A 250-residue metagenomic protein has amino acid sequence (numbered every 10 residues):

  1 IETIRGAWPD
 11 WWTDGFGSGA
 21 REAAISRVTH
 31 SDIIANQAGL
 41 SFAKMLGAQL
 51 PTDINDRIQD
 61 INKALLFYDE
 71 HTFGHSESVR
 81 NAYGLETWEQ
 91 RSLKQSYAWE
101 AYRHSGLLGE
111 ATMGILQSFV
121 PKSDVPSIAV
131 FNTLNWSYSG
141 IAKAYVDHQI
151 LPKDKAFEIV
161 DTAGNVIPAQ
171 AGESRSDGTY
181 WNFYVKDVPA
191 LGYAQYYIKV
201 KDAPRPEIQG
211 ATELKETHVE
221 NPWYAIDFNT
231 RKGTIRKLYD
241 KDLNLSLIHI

Functional and structural regions predicted by a protein language model:
I1-V130, G140, A156-A194, I226 (+1 more regions): Catalytic-domain carbohydrate-binding cleft regions of carbohydrate-active enzymes
S118, D147, Q209: Short, flexible, glycine/charge-rich loop motifs used to bind or transfer phosphoryl groups or to couple energy/partner
T133, S137, K199-I248: Beta-strand-rich N-terminal accessory domains
L134-P152: Surface-exposed beta-strand/loop patches in extracellular or lumenal glycoproteins
Y145, Y197-K199: Residue-level recognition of well-ordered beta-strand positions that form the cores of beta-sheet-rich folds across
P152, G178, Q209-T212: Short solvent-exposed loop/turn micro-motifs enriched in small/polar/acidic residues
